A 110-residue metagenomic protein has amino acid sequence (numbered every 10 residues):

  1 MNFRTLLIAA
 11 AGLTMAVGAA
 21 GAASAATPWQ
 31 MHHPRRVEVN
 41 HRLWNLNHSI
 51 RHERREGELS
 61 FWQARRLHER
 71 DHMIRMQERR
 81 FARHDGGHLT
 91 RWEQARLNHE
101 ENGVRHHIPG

Functional and structural regions predicted by a protein language model:
M1-A26: Classical secretory targeting signals
S24-G110: Glycine- and aromatic-enriched low-complexity segments, predominantly in secreted/extracellular proteins and matrices
